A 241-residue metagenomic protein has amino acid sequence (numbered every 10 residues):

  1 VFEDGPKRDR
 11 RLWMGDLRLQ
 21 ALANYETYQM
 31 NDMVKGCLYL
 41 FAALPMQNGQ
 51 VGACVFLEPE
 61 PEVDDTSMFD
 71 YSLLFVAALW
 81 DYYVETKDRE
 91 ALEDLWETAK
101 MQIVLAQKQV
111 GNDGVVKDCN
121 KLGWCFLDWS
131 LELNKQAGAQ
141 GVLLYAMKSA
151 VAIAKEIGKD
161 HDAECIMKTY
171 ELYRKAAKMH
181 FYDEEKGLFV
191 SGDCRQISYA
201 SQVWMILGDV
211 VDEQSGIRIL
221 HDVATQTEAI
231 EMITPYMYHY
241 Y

Functional and structural regions predicted by a protein language model:
D4-P6: Leucine-rich, amphipathic alpha-helical/linker segments
D9-Y241: Active-site core of glycosidic bond-cleaving carbohydrate-active enzymes
